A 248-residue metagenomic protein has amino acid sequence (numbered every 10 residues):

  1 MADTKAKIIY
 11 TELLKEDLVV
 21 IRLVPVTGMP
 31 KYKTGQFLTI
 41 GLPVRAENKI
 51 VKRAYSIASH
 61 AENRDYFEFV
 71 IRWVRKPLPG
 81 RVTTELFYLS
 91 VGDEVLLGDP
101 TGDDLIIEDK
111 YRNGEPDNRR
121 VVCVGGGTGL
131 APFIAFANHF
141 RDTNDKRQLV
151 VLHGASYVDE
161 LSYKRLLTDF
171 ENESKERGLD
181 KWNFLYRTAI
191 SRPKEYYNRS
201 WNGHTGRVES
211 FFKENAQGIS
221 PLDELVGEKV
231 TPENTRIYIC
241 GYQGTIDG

Functional and structural regions predicted by a protein language model:
M1-L18: Short, low-complexity N-terminal leaders and the immediately following helix N-cap/first helix
A2-T4, L152, Y157-G248: Reductase modules of NAD(P)H-dependent flavoproteins
K7-I9, V20-V122, I190-S191: FAD-binding FR-type
I57, P132-N144: Histidine-anchored nucleotide/phosphate-binding helix
I107-D109, F133-N138, S162-R165: A short secondary-structure junction signal
G114-P116, D142-D145, L179-D180, K229-P232: Short, conserved loop/helix-junction motifs that constitute active-site signature segments in enzyme catalytic cores
R120-V122, Q148-V150, R236: Structural motif
G126-A131: Ser/Thr-glycine-rich phosphate-binding loops at phosphate-binding pockets of nucleotides, nucleotide cofactors
